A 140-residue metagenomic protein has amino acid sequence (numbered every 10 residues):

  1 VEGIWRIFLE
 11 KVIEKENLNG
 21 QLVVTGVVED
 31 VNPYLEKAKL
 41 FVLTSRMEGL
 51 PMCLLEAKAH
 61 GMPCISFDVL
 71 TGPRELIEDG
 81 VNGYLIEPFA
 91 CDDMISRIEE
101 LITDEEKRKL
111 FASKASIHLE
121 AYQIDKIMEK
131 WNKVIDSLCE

Functional and structural regions predicted by a protein language model:
V1-L9: Glycosyltransferase donor-sugar binding loop
E10-G26: Nucleotide-activated donor-binding/catalytic signature segment of Leloir-type glycosyltransferases, i.e., the conserved
V27, R46: Aromatic "clamp/platform" in nucleotide-sugar-dependent glycosyltransferases that forms part of the donor/acceptor
E56, V69-G80, Y84-L85: Short acidic/histidine- and often glycine-rich active-site loop of Leloir-type glycosyltransferases that engages
P63-F67: Short hydrophobic beta-strand element within catalytic cores of glycosyltransferases and related nucleotide-activated
E78-G80, Y84-C91, E100-E105, E120: Conserved acidic donor-binding segment of nucleotide-sugar-dependent glycosyltransferases
D93, E100, K107-A121, K130-K133: A short, well-ordered alpha-helix in the C-terminal region of glycosyltransferases
I124-E140: C-terminal alpha-helical cap of glycosyltransferases
